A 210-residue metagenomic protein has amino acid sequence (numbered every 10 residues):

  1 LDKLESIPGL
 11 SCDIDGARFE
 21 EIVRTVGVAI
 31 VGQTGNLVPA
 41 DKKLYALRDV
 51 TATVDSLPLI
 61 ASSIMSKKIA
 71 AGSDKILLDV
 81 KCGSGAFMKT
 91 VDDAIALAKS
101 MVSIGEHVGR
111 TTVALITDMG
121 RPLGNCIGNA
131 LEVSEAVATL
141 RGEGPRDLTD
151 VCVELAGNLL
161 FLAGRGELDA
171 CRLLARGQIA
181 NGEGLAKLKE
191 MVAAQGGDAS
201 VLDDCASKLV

Functional and structural regions predicted by a protein language model:
L1-E5, T34-G35, D41-Y45, F87-D92 (+1 more regions): Short acidic, glycine/serine/threonine-rich loops at helix termini
E5-A71, V133: Phosphate/pyrophosphate-binding betaalpha-module
T53-S56, I60, A70, D74-V210: Well-ordered secondary-structure scaffolds
